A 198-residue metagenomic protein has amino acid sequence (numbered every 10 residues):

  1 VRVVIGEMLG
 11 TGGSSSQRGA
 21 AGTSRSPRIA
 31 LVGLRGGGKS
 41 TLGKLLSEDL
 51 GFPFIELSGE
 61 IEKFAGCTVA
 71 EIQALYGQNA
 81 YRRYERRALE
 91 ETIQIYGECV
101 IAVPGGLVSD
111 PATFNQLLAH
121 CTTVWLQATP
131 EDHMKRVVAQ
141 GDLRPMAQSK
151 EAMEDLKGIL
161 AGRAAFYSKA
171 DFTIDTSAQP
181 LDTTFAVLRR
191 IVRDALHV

Functional and structural regions predicted by a protein language model:
R2-R25, L45, D49, A161-V198: NTP-dependent small-molecule kinase module
L31: Hydrophobic anchor at the beta1->P-loop junction of P-loop NTPases
L34: P-loop (Walker A) phosphate-binding loop of NTP-binding proteins
K39: Conserved lysine of the Walker
L42: Hydrophobic positions on the alpha1 helix immediately C-terminal to the Walker A/P-loop
P53-L118: ATP-dependent small-molecule kinase phosphotransfer cores that center on conserved nucleotide phosphate-binding segments
G105-L107, T129-E131, Q179-P180: Short glycine-rich anion-binding loops that position phosphate/pyrophosphate groups of nucleotides and phosphorylated
H120-A164: A glycine- and Lys/Arg-enriched "phosphate-lid" helix/loop adjacent to the NTP-binding pocket of small-molecule kinases
